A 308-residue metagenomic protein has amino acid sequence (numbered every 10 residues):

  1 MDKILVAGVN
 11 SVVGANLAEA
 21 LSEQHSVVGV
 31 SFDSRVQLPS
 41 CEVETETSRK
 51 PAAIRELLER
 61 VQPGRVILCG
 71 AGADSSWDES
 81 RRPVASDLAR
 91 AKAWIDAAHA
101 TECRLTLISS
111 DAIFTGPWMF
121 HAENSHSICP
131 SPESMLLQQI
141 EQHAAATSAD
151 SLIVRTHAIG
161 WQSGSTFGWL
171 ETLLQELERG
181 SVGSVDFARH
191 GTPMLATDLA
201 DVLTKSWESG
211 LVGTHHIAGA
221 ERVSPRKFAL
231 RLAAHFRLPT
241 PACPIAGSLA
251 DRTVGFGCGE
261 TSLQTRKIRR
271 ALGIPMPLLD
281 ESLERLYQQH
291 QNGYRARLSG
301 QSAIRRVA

Functional and structural regions predicted by a protein language model:
M1-Q24: N-terminal Rossmann NAD(P)H-binding glycine-rich loop of SDR-like oxidoreductase domains
A7, S184-H190, H215-V223, A271: Glycine-rich Rossmann NAD(P)(H)-binding loop
E42-R90: NAD(P)H-binding glycine-rich loop region in Rossmannoid oxidoreductase-like domains and their noncatalytic homologs
V84, E123-E141, S163, F167-G168 (+2 more regions): Short-chain dehydrogenase/reductase
K92-P130: Conserved Rossmann-fold NAD(P)-dependent oxidoreductase catalytic core, especially the SDR/UDP-sugar
M119, S134, G160-E171, R179-S181 (+3 more regions): Glycine/proline-rich active-site loop of Rossmann-fold NAD(P)-dependent oxidoreductases
Q142-G191, D198: NAD(P)-dependent short-chain dehydrogenase/reductase
V202-V254, G259-E260, P277, E284-V307: Mid/C-terminal beta-alpha module of Rossmann-like enzyme folds, strongest in SDR-family dehydrogenases/epimerases
